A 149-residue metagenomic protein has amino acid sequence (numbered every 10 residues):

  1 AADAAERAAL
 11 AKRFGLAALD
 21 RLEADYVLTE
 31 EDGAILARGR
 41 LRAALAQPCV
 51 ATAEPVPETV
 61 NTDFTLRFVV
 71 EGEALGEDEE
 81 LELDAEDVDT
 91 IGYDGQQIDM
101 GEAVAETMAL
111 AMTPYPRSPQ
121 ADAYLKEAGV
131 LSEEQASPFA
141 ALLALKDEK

Functional and structural regions predicted by a protein language model:
A1, A24-Y26, G39-L41, V60-F68 (+2 more regions): A structural signal for short, well-ordered beta-strand segments
A1-R42, A46: A positional/architectural concept
A5, N61-D63, A105: A generic structural motif
E6, L45, V56, V104 (+1 more regions): Helical mechanochemical/support elements of P-loop NTPase systems and associated helical scaffolds
K12-L16, V50-P57, L110, D147: Short, intrinsically disordered, mixed-charge
R21, R67-K149: Charge-rich, low-complexity linker and terminal segments
L36-E77: Helix-adjacent hinge/juxtasegments
